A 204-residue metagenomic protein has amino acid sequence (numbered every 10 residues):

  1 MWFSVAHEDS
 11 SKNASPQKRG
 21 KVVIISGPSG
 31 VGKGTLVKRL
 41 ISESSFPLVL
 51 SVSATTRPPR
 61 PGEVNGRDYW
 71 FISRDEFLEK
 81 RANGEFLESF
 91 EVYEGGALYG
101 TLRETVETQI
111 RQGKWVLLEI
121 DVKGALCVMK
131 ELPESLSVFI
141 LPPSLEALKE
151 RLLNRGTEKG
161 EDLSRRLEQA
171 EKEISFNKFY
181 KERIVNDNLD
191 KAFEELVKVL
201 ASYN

Functional and structural regions predicted by a protein language model:
W2-K12, P16, E150, N154-E158 (+1 more regions): NTP-dependent small-molecule kinase module
K18-V23: Pre-Walker A (Motif I) flank of P-loop NTPase domains
S26-P28: P-loop (Walker A) phosphate-binding loop of NTP-binding proteins
V31: ATP-binding Walker
G34: Walker A/P-loop
I41-L50: Post-Walker A helix-loop "phosphate-sensing" segment adjacent to the P-loop in P-loop NTPases
T55-V116, K123-L126: ATP-dependent small-molecule kinase phosphotransfer cores that center on conserved nucleotide phosphate-binding segments
V116-D121, K130-N154: Conserved phosphate-donor/acceptor-positioning beta-strand/loop module used by diverse small-molecule
